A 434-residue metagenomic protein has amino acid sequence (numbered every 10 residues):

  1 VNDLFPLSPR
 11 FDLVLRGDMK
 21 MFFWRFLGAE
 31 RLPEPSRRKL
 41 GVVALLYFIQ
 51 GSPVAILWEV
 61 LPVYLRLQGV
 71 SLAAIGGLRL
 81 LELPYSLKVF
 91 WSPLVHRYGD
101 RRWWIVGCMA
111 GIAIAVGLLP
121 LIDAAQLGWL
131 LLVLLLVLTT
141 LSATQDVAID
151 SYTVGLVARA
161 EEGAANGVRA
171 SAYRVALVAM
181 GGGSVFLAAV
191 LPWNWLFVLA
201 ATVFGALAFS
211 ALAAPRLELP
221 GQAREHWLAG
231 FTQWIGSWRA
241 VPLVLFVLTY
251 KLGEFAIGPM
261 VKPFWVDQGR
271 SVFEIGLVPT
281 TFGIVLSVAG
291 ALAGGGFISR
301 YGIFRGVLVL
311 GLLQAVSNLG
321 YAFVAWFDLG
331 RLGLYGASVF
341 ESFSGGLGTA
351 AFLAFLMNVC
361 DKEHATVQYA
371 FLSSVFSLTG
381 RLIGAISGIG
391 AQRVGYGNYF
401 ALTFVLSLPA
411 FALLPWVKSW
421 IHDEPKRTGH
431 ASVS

Functional and structural regions predicted by a protein language model:
F22-R37, R216-V244: Juxtamembrane intracellular "pre-TM" segments in multi-pass secondary transporters
E30-E82, V241-F246, Y250, E254-F264: Helix-loop boundary and gating motifs at the non-cytosolic
P84-K88, V278-S299, L310, S317: Transmembrane alpha-helices of Major Facilitator/SLC transporters
L87-D100, A289-I303, A391-Q392: Helix-to-loop junctions at the C-terminal end of transmembrane segments in multipass secondary transporters
R97-M109, R300-L312: Cytoplasmic membrane-interface "Motif A"-like loop-to-helix N-cap segments of 12-TM Major Facilitator Superfamily
V106, A110-A125, L313-L329: C-terminal ends and interior cores of transmembrane alpha-helices in multi-pass membrane transporters/permeases
A113, W195-L212, F400-W416: Symmetry-related core transmembrane helices of the 12-TM Major Facilitator Superfamily/SLC fold
R305-F352: C-terminal transmembrane helical hairpin of 12-TM major facilitator-type secondary transporters
